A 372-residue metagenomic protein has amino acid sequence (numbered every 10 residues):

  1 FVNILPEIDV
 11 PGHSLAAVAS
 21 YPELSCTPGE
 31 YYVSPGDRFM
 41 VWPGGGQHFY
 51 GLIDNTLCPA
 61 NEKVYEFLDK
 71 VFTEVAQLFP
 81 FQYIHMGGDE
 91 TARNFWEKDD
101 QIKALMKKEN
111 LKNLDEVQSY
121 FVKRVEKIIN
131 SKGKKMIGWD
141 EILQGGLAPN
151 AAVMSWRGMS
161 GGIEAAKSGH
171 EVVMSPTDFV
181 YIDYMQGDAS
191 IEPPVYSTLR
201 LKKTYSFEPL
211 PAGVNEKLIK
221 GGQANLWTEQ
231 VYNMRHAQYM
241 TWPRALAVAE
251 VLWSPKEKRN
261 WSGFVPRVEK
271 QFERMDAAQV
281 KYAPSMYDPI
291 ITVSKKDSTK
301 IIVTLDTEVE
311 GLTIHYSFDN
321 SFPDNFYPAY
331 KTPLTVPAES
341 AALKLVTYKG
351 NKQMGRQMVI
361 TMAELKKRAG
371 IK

Functional and structural regions predicted by a protein language model:
F1-K134: Substrate-binding cleft of carbohydrate-active enzyme catalytic domains
V2, E7-H13, D89-T91, E141-Q144 (+3 more regions): An acidic- and aromatic-residue-enriched active-site/binding cleft used to recognize and process polar
N3, L15, C58, E192 (+6 more regions): Domain-scale activation on soluble regions of proteins
N3-E7, T56-C58, Y83-G87, I137-G138 (+5 more regions): Structured core elements
D9, L15-S20, W96-K98, E164-A165 (+3 more regions): Short, solvent-exposed loop/turn and secondary-structure capping segments
L52, P59, K63-V71, E116-R124 (+5 more regions): Generic recognition of stable, solvent-exposed alpha-helical segments in well-folded globular domains
K135-A151, R157-I301: Flexible, acidic glycine-rich loops studded with aromatic residues
P255, R259-K372: Short, compositionally stereotyped local motifs that mark structural "simplifiers"
